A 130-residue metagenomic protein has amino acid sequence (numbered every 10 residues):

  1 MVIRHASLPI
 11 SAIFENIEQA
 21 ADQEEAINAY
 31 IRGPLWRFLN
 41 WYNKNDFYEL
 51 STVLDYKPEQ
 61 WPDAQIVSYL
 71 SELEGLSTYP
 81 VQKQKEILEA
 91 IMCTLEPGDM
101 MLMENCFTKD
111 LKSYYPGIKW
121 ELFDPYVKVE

Functional and structural regions predicted by a protein language model:
M1-E130: N-terminal nucleic-acid-engaging modules of covalent nucleotidyltransferase systems
